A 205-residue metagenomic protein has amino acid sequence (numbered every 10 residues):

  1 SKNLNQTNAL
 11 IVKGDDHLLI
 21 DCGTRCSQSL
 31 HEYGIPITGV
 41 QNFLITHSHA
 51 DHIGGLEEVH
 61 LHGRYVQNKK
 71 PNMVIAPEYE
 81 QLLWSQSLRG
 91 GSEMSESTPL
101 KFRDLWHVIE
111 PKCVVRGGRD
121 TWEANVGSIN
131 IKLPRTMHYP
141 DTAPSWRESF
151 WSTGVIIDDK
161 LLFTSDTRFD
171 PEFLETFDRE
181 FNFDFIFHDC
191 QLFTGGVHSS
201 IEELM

Functional and structural regions predicted by a protein language model:
S1-I35, E110-E172: Core dinuclear metal-dependent hydrolase active-site scaffold
L4, G54-E57, H198-E202: Generic recognition of short, well-ordered alpha-helical segments
N8, I35-T38, V59-H62, G91-S92 (+3 more regions): Glycine-rich, phosphate-binding/catalytic loops in enzymes
D21-C22, I45, I75, T164-S165 (+1 more regions): Small/polar loops that bind or transfer phosphate-bearing groups
T24-I75, N182-D184: Active-site metal-binding motif and surrounding structural segment of the metallo-beta-lactamase
V66-C113: Acidic/polar short surface loop at catalytic or gating sites that assists cofactor/ion binding and chemistry
W84-Q86, A143-W146, L174-E175, H198: Short, well-ordered secondary-structure micro-motifs
T167-M205: Cap/insert and terminal regions of metallo-dependent hydrolase folds
